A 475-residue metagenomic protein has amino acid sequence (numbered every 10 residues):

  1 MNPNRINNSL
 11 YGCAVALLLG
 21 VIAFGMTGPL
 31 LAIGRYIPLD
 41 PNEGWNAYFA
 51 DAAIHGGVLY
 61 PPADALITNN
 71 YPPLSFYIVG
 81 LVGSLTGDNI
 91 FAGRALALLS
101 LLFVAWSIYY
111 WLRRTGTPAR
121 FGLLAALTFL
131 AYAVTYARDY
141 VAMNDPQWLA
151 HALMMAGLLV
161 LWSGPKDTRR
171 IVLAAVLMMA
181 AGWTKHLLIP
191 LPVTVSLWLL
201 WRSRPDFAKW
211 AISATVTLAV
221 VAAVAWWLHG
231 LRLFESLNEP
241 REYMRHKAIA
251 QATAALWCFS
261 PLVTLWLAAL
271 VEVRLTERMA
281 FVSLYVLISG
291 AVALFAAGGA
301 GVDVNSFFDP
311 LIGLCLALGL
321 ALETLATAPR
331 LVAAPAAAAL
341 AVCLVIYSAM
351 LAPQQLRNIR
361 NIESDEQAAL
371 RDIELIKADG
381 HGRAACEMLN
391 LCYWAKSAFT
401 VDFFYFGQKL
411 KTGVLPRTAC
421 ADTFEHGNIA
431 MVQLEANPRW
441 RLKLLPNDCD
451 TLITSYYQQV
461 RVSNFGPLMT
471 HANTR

Functional and structural regions predicted by a protein language model:
Y11-L19, V172, V176, T215-V216 (+1 more regions): Signature aromatic-anchored transmembrane alpha helix within multi-pass, membrane-resident enzymes that catalyze glycan
V15, L19-I22, W106, W257-S283 (+2 more regions): Hydrophobic, aromatic-rich transmembrane alpha-helices and their immediate juxtamembrane boundary segments
A16, A95-G116, L124, A156: Transmembrane-helix motifs of polytopic, lipid-linked glycan transferases
L39, L66, I189-V193, L197 (+2 more regions): Short periplasmic/luminal acceptor-recognition loop of GT-C membrane glycosyltransferases, typified by
G44-N70, L74-Y77, L81: Extracytosolic helix-loop segments that constitute the early lumenal/periplasmic catalytic or substrate-binding loops
R114, L149, M154-V172, L265-R278 (+1 more regions): Membrane-interface transmembrane helices that cradle and orient dolichyl/undecaprenyl
V160, R170-H186, L191-L199, T215-A219 (+1 more regions): Membrane-interface alpha helices of multi-pass inner-membrane proteins
P190, A300-R330: Hydrophobic/aromatic-rich transmembrane helices and adjacent perimembrane loops
